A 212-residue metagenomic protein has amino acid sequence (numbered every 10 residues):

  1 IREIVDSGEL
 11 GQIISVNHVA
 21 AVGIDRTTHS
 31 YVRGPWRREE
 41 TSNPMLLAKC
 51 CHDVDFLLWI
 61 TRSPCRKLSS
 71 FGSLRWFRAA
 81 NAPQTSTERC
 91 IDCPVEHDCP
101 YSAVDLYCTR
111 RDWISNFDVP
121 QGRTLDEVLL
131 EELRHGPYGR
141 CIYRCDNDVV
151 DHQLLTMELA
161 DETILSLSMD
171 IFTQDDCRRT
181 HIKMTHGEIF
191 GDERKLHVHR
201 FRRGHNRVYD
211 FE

Functional and structural regions predicted by a protein language model:
I1-G139: Predominantly a Rossmann-like dinucleotide-binding segment in NAD(P)-dependent oxidoreductases
G72, R78-E212: NAD(P)-dinucleotide binding in Rossmann-like oxidoreductases
